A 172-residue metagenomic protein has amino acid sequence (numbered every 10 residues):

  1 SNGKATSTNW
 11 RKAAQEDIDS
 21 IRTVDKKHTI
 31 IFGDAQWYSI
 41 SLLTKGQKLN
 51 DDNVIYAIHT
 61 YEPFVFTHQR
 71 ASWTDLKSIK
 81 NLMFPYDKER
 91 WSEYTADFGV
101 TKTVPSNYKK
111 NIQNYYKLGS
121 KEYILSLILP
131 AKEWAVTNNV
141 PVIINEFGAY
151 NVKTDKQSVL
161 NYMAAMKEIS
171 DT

Functional and structural regions predicted by a protein language model:
S1-Q113, L118, L129-A149: Active-site region of glycoside hydrolase catalytic domains
S7, K121, D155-K156: A generic secondary-structure micro-motif detector that highlights 1-2 residue hydrophobic/ambivalent hotspots embedded
W10, A14, I124, I128 (+2 more regions): Aromatic/hydrophobic pocket-lining residues that form the small-molecule binding cavity in soluble enzyme cores
N151-T172: Extended hydrophobic/aromatic segments used for targeting, binding, or gating
